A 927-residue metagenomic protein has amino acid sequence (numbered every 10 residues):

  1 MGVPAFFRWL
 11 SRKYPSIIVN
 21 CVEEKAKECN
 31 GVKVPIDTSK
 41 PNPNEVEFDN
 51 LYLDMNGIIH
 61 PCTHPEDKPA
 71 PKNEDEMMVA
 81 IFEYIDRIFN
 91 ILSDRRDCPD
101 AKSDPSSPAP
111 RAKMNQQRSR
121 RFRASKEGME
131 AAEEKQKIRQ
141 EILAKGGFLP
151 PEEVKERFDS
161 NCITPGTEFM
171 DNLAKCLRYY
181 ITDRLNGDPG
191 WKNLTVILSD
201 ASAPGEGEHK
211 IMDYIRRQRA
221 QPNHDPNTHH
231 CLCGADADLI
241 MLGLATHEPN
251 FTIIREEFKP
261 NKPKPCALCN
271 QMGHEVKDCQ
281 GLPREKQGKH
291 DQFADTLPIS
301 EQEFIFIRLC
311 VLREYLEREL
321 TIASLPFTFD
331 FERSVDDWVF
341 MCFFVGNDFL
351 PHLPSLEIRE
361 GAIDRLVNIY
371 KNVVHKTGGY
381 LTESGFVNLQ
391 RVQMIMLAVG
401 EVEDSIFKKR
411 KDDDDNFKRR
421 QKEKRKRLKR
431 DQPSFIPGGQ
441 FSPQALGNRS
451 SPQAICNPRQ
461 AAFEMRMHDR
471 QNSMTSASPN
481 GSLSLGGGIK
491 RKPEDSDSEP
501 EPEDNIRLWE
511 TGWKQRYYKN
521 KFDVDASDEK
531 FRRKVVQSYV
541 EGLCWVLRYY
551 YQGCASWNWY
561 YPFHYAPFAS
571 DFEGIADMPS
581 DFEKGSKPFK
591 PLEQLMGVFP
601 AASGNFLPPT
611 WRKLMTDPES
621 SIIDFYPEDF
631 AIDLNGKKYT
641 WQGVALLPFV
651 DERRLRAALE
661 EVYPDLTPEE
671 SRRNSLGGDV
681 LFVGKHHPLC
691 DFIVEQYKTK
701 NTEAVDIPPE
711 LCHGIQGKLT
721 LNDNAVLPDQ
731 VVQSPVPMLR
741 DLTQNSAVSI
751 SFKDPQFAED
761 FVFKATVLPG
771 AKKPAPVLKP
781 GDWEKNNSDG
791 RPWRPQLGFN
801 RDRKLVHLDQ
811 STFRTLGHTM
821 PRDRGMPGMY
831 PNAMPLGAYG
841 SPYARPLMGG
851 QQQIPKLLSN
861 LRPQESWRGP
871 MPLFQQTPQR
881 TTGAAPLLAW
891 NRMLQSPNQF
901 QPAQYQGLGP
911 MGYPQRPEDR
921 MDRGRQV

Functional and structural regions predicted by a protein language model:
M1-P897, Y905, G909, Q926: Noncatalytic, typically N-terminal accessory segments of nucleic acid-processing enzymes and closely related
P902-V927: Intrinsically disordered, low-complexity mixed-charge
